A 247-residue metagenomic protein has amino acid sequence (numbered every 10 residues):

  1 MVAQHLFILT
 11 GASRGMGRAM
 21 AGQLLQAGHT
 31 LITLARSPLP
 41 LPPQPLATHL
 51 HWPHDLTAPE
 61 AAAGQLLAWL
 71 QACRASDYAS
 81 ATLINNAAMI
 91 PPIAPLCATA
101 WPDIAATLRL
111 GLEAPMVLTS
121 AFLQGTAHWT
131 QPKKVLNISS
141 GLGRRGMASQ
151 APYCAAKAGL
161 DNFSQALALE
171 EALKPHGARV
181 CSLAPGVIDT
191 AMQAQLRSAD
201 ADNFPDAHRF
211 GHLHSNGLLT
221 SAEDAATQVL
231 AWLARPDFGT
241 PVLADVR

Functional and structural regions predicted by a protein language model:
S13, A21: N-terminal Rossmann NAD(P)H-binding glycine-rich loop of SDR-like oxidoreductase domains
A27-P42: Conserved glycine-rich Rossmann-like NAD(P)H-binding loop of the short-chain dehydrogenase/reductase
P45-E60: Rossmann-fold cofactor-recognition segment
A79, M89-A105, Q124, S149: Conserved mid-core segment of classical short-chain dehydrogenase/reductases
C97-M116, L160: Catalytic Tyr-X3-Lys loop
T119, A156: Active-site helix of classical SDR
S140: Residue(s) in the substrate-gating loop at a strand-loop-helix junction that position the organic substrate next
A178, S182, T190, S198-R247: C-terminal helical subdomain
